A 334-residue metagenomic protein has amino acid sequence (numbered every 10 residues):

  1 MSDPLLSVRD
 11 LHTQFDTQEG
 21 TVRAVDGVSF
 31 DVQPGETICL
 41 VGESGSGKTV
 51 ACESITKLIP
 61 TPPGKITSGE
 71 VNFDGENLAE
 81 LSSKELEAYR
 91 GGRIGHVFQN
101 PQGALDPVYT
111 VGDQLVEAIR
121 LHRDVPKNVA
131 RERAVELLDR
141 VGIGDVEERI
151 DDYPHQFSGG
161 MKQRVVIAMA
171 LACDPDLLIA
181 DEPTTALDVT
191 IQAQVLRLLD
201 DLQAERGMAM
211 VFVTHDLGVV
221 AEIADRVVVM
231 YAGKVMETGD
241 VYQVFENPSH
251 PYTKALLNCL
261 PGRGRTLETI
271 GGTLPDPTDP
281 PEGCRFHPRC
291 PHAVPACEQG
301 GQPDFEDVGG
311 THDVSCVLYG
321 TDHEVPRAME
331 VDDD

Functional and structural regions predicted by a protein language model:
M1-E246, V314, G320-D334: ABC transporter nucleotide-binding domains
G239-D334: Charged, flexible cofactor/metal-binding loops and thiol motifs
